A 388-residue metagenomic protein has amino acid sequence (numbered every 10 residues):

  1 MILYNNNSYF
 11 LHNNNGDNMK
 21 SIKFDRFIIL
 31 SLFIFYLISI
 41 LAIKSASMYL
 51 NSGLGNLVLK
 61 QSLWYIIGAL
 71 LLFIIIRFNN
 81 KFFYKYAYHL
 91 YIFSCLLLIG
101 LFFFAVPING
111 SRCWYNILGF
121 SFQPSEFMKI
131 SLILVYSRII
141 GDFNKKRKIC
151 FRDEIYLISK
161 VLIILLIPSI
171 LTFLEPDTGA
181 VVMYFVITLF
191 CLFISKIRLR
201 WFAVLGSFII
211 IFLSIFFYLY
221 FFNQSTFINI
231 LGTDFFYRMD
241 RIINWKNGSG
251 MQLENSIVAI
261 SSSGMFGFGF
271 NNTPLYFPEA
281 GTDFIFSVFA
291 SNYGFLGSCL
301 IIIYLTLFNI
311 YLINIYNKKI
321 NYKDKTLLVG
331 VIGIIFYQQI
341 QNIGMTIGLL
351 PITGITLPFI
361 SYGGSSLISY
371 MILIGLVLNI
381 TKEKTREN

Functional and structural regions predicted by a protein language model:
N7, G16, K20-F27, L41-A42 (+6 more regions): Membrane-helix boundary/helix-loop-helix interface segments in multi-pass membrane proteins
L63-L71, N292-N309: Hydrophobic alpha-helical transmembrane segments
L70-K81, Y136-K145, L189-R198, Y218 (+2 more regions): Structural signal for the C-terminal ends of transmembrane alpha-helices and the immediately following loop
Y88-H89, I158-T172, T178-N229: Hydrophobic alpha-helical segments of polytopic membrane proteins
V182, V186-W201, N271-G297, T356-I368: Interfacial segments of multi-pass membrane proteins
G206-G297: Hydrophobic, glycine- and aromatic-enriched re-entrant/interface helices and adjoining loop segments
I315-T353: Loop-to-helix entry and N-terminal half of a specific, functionally important transmembrane alpha helix in multi-pass
G364-N388: Hydrophobic alpha-helical transmembrane segments of membrane transport and translocation systems, primarily multi-pass
